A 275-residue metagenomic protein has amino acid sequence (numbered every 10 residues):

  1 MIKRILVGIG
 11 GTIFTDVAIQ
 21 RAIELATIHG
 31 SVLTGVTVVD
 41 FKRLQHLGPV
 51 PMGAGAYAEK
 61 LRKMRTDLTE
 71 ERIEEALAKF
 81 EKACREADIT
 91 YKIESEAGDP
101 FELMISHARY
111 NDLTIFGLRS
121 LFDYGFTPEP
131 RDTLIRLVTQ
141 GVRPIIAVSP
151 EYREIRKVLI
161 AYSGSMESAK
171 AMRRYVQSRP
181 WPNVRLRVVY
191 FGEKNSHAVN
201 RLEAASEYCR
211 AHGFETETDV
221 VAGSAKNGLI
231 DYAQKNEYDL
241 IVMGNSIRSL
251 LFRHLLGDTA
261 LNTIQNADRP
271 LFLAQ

Functional and structural regions predicted by a protein language model:
M1-K60, Q140-R143, R153-V221: Small/aliphatic-rich secondary-structure junction motif
T15, I19, I93, F101-Y152 (+1 more regions): Gly/Ser-rich helix-loop-strand patches that form or flank binding pockets for ribonucleotide-derived cofactors
A18, A22, F80, M104 (+4 more regions): Aromatic/hydrophobic pocket-lining residues that form π-stacking "cages" and hydrophobic walls in ligand
A56-E74: A short acidic, glycine-rich active-site loop that binds or catalyzes chemistry on phosphate/adenosine moieties
R72-I89: Ordered, amphipathic secondary-structure segments that act as subunit-interaction surfaces in large macromolecular
C84-K92, H212-T216: A short helix-to-beta-strand connector/capping loop
S95-E102, V221-K226: Charged docking surfaces used in two-component/phosphorelay signaling
S206, S224-Q234: A short, acidic, amphipathic alpha-helical segment used as a generic capping/interface helix at domain edges
